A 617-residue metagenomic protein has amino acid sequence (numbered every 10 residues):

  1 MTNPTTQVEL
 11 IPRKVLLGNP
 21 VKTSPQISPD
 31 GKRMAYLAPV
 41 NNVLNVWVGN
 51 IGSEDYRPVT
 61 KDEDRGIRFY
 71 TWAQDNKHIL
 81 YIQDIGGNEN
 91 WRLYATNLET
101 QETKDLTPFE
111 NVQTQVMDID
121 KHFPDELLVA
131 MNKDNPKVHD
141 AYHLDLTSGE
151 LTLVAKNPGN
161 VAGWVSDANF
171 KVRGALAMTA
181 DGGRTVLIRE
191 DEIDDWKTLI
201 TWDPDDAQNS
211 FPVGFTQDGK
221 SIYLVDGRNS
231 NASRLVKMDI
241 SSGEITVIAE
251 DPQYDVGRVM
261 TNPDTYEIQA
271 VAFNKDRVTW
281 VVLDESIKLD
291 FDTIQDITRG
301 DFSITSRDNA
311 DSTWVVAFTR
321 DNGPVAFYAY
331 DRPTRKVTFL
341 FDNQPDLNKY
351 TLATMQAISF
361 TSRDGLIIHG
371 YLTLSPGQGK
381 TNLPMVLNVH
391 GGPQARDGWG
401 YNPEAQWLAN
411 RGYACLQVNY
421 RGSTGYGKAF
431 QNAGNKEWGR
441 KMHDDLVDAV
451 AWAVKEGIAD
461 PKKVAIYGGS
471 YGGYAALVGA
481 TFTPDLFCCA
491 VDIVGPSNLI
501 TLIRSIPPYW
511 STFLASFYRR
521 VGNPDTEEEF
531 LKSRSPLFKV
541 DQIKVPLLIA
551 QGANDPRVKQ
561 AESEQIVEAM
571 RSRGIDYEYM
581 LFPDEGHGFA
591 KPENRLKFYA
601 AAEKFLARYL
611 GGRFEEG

Functional and structural regions predicted by a protein language model:
M1-K14, G617: Basic/polar N-terminal segments that are highly enriched at the extreme N-terminus, encompassing both cleavable
T2-P4, L17-T23, R33, N41-W47 (+6 more regions): Peripheral, non-catalytic segments that deliver or gate enzyme domains
D30, N97, D145, D239 (+6 more regions): Acidic active-site catalytic centers that drive phospho-/nucleotidyl reactions and related ester hydrolyses
Y36, Y81, N388, D492: Redox-cofactor binding/interface segments in oxidoreductases and associated redox assembly factors
M385, A409-N419, E578: A fold-wide structural signal in alpha/beta-hydrolase
M385-L387, L548: Conserved beta-strand elements of the Class I
V389-G391, Q551: The conserved beta1-alpha1 loop
Y420-G617: Active-site-proximal cap/loop segments of hydrolase catalytic domains
